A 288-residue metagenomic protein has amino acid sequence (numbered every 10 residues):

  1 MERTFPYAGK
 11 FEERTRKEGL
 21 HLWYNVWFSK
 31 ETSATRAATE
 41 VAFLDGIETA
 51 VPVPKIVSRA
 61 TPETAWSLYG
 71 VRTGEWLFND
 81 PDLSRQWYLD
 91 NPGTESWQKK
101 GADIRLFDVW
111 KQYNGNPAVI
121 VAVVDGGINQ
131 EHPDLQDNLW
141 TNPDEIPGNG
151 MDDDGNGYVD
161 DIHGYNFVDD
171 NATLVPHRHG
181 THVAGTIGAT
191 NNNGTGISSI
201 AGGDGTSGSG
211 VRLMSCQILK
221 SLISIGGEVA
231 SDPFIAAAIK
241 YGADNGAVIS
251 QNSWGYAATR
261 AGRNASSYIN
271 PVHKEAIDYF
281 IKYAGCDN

Functional and structural regions predicted by a protein language model:
M1-Y7: Short amphipathic alpha-helix segments
E2, V51, W140, S198 (+1 more regions): General small-molecule cofactor/ligand-binding pocket signal
K10-N25, A42-I120, I128-D134, N138-L139 (+2 more regions): Protease zymogen maturation seam
K17-L20, F43, Q112-P117, G205-S209 (+2 more regions): Extracellular/periplasmic catalytic domains that process cell-envelope and extracellular macromolecules
S29-T35: Helix N-cap motif at beta-to-alpha junctions
V41-A42, I187: Hydrophobic C-terminal alpha-helix "anchor/cap" residues
F107, V119, G126, P147 (+2 more regions): Subtilisin-like peptidase catalytic core
